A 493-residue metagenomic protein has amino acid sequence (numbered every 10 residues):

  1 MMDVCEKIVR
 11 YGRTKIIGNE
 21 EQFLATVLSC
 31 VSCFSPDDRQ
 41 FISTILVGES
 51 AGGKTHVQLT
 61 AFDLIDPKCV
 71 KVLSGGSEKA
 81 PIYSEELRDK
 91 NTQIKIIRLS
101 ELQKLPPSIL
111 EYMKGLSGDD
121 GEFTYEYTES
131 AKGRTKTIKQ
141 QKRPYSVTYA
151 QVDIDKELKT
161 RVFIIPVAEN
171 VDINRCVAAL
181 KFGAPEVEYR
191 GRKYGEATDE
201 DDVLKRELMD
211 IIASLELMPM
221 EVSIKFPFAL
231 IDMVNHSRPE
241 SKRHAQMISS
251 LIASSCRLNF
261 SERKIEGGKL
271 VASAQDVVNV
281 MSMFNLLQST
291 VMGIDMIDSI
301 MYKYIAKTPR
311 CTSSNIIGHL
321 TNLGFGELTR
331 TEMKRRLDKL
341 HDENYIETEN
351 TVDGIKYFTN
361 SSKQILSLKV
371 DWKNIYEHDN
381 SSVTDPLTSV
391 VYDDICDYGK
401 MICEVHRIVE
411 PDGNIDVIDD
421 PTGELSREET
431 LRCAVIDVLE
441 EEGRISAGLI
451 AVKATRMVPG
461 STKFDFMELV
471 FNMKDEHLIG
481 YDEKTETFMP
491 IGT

Functional and structural regions predicted by a protein language model:
M1-Q22: Charged, amphipathic alpha-helical linker segments immediately N-terminal to NTP-binding catalytic cores
L24, S29-D199, T348-E349: Conserved ASCE/P-loop NTPase catalytic core
C30, Y304-P309, V438-G443: Short helix-to-turn junction characteristic of helix-turn-helix DNA-binding domains, especially the helix
K136-P144, Q151-M301, S381-P421, S426 (+1 more regions): Phosphate-sensing "switch" segment of ASCE/P-loop ATPases
S249, K334-D338, M467-F471: Short, hydrophobic-biased segments on the C-terminal half of alpha helices that form "recognition helices"
S255, T308, E343-N344, E442 (+1 more regions): Alpha-helix C-caps/helix-loop-beta hinges
S261, H341-V352, K474-K484: A short, conserved structural fragment
G293-L431, V452-G460, F464, G492: Terminal-proximal interaction/regulatory segments of ATP-powered molecular machines
